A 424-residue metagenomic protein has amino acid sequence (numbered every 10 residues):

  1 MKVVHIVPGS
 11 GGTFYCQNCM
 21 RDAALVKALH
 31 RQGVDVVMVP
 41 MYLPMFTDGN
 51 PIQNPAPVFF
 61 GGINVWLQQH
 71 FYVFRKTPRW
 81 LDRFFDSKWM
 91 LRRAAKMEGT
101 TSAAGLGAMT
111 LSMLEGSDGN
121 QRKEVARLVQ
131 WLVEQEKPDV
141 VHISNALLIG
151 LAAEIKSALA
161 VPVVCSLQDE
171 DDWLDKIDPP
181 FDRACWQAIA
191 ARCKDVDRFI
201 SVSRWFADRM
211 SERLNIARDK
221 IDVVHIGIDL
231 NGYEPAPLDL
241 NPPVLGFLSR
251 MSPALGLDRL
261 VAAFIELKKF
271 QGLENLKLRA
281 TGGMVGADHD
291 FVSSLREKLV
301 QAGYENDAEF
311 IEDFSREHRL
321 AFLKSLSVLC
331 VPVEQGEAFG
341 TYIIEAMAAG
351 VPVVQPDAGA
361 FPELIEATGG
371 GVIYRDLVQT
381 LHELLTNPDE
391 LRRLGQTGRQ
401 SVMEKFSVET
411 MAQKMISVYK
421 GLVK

Functional and structural regions predicted by a protein language model:
W205, G227: Carbohydrate-associated surface elements
P237-L255, V261-F264, R279: Conserved donor-binding/catalytic core segment of Leloir-type glycosyltransferases
K277-R296: Glycosyltransferase donor-sugar binding loop
V292-F314: Nucleotide-activated donor-binding/catalytic signature segment of Leloir-type glycosyltransferases, i.e., the conserved
K324-A338, V351: Acidic donor-binding loop of glycosyltransferase active sites
I343, P352-Q355: Short hydrophobic beta-strand element within catalytic cores of glycosyltransferases and related nucleotide-activated
E366-D376, E383-P388: Conserved acidic donor-binding segment of nucleotide-sugar-dependent glycosyltransferases
E383, E390-K405, M411-S417, G421: A short, well-ordered alpha-helix in the C-terminal region of glycosyltransferases
